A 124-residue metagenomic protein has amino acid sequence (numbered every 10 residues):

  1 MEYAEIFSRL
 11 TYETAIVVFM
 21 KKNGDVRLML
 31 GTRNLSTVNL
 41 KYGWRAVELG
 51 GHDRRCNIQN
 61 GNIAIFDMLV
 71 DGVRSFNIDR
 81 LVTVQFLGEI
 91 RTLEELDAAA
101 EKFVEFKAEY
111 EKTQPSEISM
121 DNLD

Functional and structural regions predicted by a protein language model:
M1-S8: Short, basic/aromatic recognition patches
T11-K21: A short, Trp-centered hydrophobic/proline-enriched beta-strand micro-motif
M29-R33: Short beta-strand-centered aromatic/proline hotspots
N34-G72: Acidic, aromatic-enriched beta-alpha/helix-loop junctions
N34-S36, V73-I90: Structured surface patches comprising rigid loops and adjacent beta-strands/short helices at the edges of well-ordered
L87-A99: Short acidic, Gly/Pro-enriched loop/turn segments at secondary-structure junctions
P115-D124: Short acidic DE-rich linear segments
